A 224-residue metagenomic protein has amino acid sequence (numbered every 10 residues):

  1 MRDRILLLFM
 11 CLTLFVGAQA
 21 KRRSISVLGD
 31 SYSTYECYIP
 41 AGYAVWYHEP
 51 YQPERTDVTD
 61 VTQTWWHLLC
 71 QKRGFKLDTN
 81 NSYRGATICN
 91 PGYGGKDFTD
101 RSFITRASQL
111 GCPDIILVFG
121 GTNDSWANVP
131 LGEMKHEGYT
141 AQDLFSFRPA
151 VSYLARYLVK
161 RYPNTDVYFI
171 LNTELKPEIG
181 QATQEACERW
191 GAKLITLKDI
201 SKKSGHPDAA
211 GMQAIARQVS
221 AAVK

Functional and structural regions predicted by a protein language model:
R2-L8: Sec-dependent signal peptide recognition, specifically the positively charged N-region followed immediately by
M10-A18: Hydrophobic h-region of N-terminal signal peptides that target proteins for export in Gram-negative bacteria
S24-S26, Y38-G132: Conserved SGNH/GDSL esterase-like catalytic core that processes O-acyl groups on lipids and polysaccharides
L28-G29, I170: Short hydrophobic segments within beta-strands
Y32-S33: Short active-site segment of divalent metal-dependent hydrolases/proteases that encodes the spacing between
F98-K224: Alpha-helical cap/lid subdomain in secreted, periplasmic, or secretory-pathway luminal O-acyl-processing enzymes
